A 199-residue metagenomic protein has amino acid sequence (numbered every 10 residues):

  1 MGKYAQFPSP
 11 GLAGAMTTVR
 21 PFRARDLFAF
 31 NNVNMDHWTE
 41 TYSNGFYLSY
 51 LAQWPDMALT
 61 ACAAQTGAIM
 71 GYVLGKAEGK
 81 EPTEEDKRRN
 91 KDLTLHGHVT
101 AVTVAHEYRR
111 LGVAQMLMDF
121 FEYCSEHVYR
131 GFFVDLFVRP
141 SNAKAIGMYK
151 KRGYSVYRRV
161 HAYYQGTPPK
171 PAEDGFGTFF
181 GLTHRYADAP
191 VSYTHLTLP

Functional and structural regions predicted by a protein language model:
Y4-G45, C62-I69, Y193: Short amphipathic alpha-helix that is part of the acyltransferase structural core
D56-T60, Y72, A101, D135: Short hydrophobic/aromatic beta-strand element in the GNAT-like acyltransferase core that lines or flanks the acyl-donor
A68-E78, T83-D86, H98-T103: Conserved beta-strand in the GNAT
K80, D135-F137, K150, S155-G177 (+1 more regions): Conserved catalytic-core motifs of GNAT/GCN5-like acyltransferases
T100-R109, V138-S141: A short, internal acetyl-CoA/4′-phosphopantetheine-binding micro-motif in the GNAT/acyltransferase core
R110-Y123, G147-K151: Conserved acetyl-CoA-binding loop-helix of GNAT-fold acetyltransferases
S125-F137: Conserved GNAT acetyl-CoA-binding A-motif
T194-P199: Conserved small/polar residues in nucleotide/adenosyl-binding loops
